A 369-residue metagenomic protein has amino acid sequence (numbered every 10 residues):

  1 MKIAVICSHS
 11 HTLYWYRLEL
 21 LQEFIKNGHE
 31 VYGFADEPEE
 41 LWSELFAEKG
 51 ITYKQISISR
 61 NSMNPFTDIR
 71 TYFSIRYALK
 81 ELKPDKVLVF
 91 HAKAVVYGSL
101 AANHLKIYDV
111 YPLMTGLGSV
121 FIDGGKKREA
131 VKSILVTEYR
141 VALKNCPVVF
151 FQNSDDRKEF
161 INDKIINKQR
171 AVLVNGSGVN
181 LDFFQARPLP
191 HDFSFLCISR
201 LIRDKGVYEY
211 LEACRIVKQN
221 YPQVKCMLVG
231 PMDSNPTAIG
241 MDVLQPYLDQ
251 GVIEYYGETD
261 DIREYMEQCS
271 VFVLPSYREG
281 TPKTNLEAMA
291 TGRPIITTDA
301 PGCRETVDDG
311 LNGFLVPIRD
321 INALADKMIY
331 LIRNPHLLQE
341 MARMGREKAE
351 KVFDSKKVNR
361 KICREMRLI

Functional and structural regions predicted by a protein language model:
Y14-E19, F193, I202-I216, L286 (+1 more regions): A conserved mid-protein helix/loop that constitutes part of the nucleotide-sugar donor-binding site
G33-E40, I198, K225-I239: Glycosyltransferase donor-sugar binding loop
K54, V136-Q185: Donor nucleotide-sugar binding/catalytic pocket of nucleotide-sugar-dependent glycosyltransferases
M63-T67, I161-N162, N175-F193, D260 (+2 more regions): Acidic anion/phosphate-binding donor-loop and adjacent secondary structure in glycosyltransferase catalytic cores
E258, Y277: Aromatic "clamp/platform" in nucleotide-sugar-dependent glycosyltransferases that forms part of the donor/acceptor
P294-T297, V307: Short hydrophobic beta-strand element within catalytic cores of glycosyltransferases and related nucleotide-activated
D309-G310, F314-I321, Y330-P335: Conserved acidic donor-binding segment of nucleotide-sugar-dependent glycosyltransferases
A323, Y330, L337-V352, V358-R364: A short, well-ordered alpha-helix in the C-terminal region of glycosyltransferases
